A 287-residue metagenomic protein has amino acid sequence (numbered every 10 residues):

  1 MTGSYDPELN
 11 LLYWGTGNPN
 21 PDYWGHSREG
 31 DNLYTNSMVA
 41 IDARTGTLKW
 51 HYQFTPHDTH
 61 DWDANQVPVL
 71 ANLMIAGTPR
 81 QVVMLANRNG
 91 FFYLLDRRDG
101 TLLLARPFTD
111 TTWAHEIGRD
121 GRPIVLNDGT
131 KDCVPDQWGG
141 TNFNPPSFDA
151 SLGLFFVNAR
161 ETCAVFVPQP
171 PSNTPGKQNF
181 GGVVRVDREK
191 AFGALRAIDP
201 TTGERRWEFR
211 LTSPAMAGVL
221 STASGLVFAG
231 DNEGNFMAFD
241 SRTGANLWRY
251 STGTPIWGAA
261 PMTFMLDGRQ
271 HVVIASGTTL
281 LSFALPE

Functional and structural regions predicted by a protein language model:
M1, G25, P79, G90 (+1 more regions): Short alpha-helical segments and helix-capping/turn motifs at coil-helix boundaries
T2-Y13, P19, E29-G30, T35-A43: Carboxylate/His-rich catalytic cores and anion/metal-binding grooves
G3-P7, P68, P146, V219: Conserved short beta-strand element of beta-propeller blades
S4, G129-E161: Long, low-complexity segments enriched in small/aliphatic residues
P21-Y23: Short, solvent-exposed loop/turn segments at secondary-structure junctions
G25-A64, A71-P79, F91-C133, T162-M216 (+1 more regions): Extracytoplasmic/lumenal domain signature
